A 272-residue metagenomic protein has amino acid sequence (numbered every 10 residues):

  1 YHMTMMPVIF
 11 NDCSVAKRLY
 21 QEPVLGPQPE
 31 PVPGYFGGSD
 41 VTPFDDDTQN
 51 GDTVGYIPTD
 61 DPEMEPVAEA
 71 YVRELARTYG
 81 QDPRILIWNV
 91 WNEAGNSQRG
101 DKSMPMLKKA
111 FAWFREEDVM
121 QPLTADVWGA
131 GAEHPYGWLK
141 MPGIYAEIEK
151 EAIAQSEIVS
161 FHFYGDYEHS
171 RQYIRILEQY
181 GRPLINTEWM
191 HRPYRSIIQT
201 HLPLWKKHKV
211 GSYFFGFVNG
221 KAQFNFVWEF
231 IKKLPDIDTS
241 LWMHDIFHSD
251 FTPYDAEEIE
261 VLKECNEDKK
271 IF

Functional and structural regions predicted by a protein language model:
Y1-S156, H162, Y167-H169, Q179-Y180 (+6 more regions): Active-site mouth of glycoside hydrolases
Y164, F217, E267: Residue-level marker of positions within ordered structural domains that often coincide with functionally constrained
N186-T187, S212-G216: Conserved active-site loop/cleft motifs that coordinate metal ions or position small ligands
I259-F272: Catalytic domains of carbohydrate-active enzymes that cleave complex glycans
